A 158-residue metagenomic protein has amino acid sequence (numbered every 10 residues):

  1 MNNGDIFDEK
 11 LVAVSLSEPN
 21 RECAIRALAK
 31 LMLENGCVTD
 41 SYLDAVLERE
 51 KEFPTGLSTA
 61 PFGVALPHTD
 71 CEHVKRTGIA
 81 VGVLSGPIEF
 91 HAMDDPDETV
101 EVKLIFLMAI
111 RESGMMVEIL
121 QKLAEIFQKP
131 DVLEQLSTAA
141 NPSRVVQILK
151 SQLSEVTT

Functional and structural regions predicted by a protein language model:
M1-T158: Cytosolic covalent-transfer regions centered on His/Cys nucleophiles that carry phosphoryl or persulfide groups
